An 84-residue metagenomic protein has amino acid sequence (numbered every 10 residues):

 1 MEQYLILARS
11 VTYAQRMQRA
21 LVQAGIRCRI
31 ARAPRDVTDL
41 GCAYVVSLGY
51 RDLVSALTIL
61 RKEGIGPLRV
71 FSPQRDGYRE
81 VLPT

Functional and structural regions predicted by a protein language model:
M1-E2, T84: Short, low-complexity, intrinsically disordered N-terminal peptides in bacterial proteins
E2-L5, R9-V22, R27-L57: Amphipathic, hydrophobic secondary-structure cores in small proteins
Y50-T84: C-terminal structural segments of small proteins and small subunits
